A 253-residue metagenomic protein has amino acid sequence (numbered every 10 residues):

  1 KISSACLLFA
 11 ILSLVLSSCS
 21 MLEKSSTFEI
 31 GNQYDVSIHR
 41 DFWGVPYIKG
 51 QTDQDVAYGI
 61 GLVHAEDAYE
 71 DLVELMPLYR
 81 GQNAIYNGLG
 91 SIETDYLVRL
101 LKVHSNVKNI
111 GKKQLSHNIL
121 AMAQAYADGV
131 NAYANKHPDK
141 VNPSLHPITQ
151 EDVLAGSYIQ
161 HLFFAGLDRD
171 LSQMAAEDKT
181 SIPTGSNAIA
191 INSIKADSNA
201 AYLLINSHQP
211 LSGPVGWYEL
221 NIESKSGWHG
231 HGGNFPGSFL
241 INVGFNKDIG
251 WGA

Functional and structural regions predicted by a protein language model:
K1-L7: Bacterial N-terminal signal peptides that target proteins for export
A10-S13: Processing junctions and N-termini across compartments
E23-P214, N221-L240: Substrate-recognition/specificity elements adjacent to catalytic centers across diverse enzyme folds
N234, S238-A253: Conserved catalytic alpha/beta cores of large enzymes that bind or transform nucleotide phosphates and polynucleotides
